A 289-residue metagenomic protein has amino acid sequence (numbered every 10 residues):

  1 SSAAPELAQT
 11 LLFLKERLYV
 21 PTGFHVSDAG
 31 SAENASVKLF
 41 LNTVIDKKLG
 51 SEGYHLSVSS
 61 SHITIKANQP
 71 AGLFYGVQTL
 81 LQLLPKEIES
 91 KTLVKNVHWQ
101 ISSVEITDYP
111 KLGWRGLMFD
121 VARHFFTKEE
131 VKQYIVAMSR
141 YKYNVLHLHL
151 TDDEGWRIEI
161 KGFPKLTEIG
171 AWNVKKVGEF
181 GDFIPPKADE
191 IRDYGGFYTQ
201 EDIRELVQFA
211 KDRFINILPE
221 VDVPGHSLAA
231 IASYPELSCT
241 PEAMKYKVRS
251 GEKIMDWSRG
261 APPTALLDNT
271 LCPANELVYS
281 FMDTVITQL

Functional and structural regions predicted by a protein language model:
S1-L112: Contiguous, structured surface segment used for ligand recognition
Q69, L117, M138, I217 (+1 more regions): Conserved, mostly hydrophobic/aromatic
G76-V77, E129-V131, L148-L150, R157-G162 (+2 more regions): Short, solvent-exposed loop/turn and secondary-structure capping segments
S103-A122, T264-T270: N-terminal small/glycine-rich loop or linker at the start of catalytic domains across soluble metabolic enzymes
R115-F119, L146-L148, R213, I217-V221: Hydrophobic faces of well-ordered beta-strands that scaffold small-molecule active sites in alpha/beta enzyme cores
L117-D153: A conserved hydrophobic secondary-structure block that centers on an alpha-helix together with its immediately flanking
I135, I203, V207, D283-T287: Generic structural signal for well-ordered alpha-helices, preferentially at hydrophobic/aromatic core positions
E154-D212, S227-E276: Aromatic- and acidic-residue-enriched carbohydrate-binding clefts of CAZyme catalytic domains
